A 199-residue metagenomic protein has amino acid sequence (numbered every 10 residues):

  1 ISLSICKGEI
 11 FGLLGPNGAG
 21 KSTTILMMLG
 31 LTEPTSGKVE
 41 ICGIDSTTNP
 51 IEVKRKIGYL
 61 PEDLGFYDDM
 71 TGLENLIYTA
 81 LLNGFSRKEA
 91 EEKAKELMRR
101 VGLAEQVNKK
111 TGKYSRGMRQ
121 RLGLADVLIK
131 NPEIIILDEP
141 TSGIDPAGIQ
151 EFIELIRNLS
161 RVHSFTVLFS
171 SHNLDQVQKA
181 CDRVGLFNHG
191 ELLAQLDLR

Functional and structural regions predicted by a protein language model:
G37-D45, E52-V53: Conserved ABC transporter NBD signature motif
I77, L81, K88-Q106: Conserved ABC ATPase "signature" region
I135-D138: Catalytic Walker B motif of ABC-type/P-loop ATPase nucleotide-binding domains
Q150-H163: Helical segment within the ABC ATPase nucleotide-binding domain
V177-K179: A short, surface-exposed alpha-helical micro-motif characterized by mixed small hydrophobic and charged/polar residues
